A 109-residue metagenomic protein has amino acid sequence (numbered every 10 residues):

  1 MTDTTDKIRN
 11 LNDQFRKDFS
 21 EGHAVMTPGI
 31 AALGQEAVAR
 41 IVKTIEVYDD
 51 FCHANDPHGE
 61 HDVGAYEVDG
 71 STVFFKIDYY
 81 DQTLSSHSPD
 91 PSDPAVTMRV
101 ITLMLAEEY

Functional and structural regions predicted by a protein language model:
T2-E67: Compact soluble domain cores
V63-Y109: Short, compact, well-ordered microdomains
